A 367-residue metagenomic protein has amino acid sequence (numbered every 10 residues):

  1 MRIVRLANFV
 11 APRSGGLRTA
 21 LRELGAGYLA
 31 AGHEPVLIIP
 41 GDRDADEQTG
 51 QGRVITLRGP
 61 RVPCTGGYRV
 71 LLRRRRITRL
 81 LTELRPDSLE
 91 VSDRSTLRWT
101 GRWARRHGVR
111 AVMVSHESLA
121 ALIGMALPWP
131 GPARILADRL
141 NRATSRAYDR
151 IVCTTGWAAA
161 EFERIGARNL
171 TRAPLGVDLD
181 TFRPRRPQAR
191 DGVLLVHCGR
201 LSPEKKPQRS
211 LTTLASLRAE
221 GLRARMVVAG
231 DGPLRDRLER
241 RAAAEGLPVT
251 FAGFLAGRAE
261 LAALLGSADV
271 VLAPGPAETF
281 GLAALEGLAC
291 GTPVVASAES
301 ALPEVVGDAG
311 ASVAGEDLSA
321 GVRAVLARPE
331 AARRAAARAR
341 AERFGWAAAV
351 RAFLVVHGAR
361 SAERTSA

Functional and structural regions predicted by a protein language model:
W157, G176: Carbohydrate-associated surface elements
R186-S216, V227: Conserved donor-binding/catalytic core segment of Leloir-type glycosyltransferases
D236-L255: Nucleotide-activated donor-binding/catalytic signature segment of Leloir-type glycosyltransferases, i.e., the conserved
F254, A263-A268: Short alpha-helical donor nucleotide-sugar binding micro-motif in glycosyltransferases
P276: Aromatic "clamp/platform" in nucleotide-sugar-dependent glycosyltransferases that forms part of the donor/acceptor
P293-A296: Short hydrophobic beta-strand element within catalytic cores of glycosyltransferases and related nucleotide-activated
P303-A324: Change "using UDP/GDP/dTDP sugars" to "using nucleotide sugars
A331-G358: A charged, aromatic-enriched C-terminal amphipathic alpha-helix characteristic of glycosyltransferases across folds
